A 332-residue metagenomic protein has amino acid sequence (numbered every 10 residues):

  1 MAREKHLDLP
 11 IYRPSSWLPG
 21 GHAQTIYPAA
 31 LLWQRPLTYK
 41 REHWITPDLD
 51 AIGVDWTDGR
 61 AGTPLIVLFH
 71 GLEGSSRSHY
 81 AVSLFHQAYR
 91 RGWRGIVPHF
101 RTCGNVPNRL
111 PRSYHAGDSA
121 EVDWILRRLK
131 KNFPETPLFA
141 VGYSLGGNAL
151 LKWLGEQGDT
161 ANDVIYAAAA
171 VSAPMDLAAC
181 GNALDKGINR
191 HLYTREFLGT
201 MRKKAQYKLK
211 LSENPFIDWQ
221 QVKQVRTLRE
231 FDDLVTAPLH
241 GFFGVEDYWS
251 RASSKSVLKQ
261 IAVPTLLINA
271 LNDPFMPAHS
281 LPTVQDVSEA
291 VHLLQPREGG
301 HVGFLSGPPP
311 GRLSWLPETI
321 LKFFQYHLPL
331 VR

Functional and structural regions predicted by a protein language model:
R3, K131-L239: Alpha/beta-hydrolase-fold enzymes
G20-A61, L305-G311: N-terminal cap/lid segment of alpha/beta-hydrolase-fold proteins
T63-G71: Short beta-strand element of the alpha/beta-hydrolase
G74-H86, A278-S280: The serine-hydrolase catalytic nucleophile loop
R77, F85-R109: Conserved alpha/beta-hydrolase
R101-F139: Catalytic nucleophile-loop/oxyanion-hole region of alpha/beta-hydrolase and closely related hydrolase-like folds
I261, L267-N269, D273: Short beta-strand/loop motif that positions the catalytic acidic residue of the alpha/beta-hydrolase fold
R297-R332: Catalytic active-site module of serine/aspartate enzymes centered on a nucleophile-bearing elbow/loop
